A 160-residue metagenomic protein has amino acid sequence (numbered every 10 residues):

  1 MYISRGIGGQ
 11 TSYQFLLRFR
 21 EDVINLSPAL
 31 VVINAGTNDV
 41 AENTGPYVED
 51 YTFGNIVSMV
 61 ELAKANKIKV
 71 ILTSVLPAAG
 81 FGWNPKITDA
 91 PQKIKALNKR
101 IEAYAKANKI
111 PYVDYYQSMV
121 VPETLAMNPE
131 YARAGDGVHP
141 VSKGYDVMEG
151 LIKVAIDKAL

Functional and structural regions predicted by a protein language model:
M1-G6, L30-A35, K69-S74, P111-D114 (+1 more regions): Structural recognition of the beta-strand scaffold that forms the well-ordered cores of secreted hydrolase catalytic
M1-S58: Conserved SGNH/GDSL esterase-like catalytic core that processes O-acyl groups on lipids and polysaccharides
I24-L26, A65, K106-A107, V147: Extracellular/periplasmic catalytic domains that process cell-envelope and extracellular macromolecules
L26-V31, V57-M59, K95-N98, D136-H139: Glycine-rich loops and low-complexity Gly/Arg-rich segments that provide flexible linkers or classic glycine-based
L30-V32, E61-K64, D114, M148: Solvent-exposed, well-ordered amphipathic alpha-helical segments that flank/support binding or catalytic loops
N34-V40, M59-K95: Active-site segments of SGNH/GDSL-like serine hydrolases that catalyze O-acetyl group transfer/hydrolysis on lipids
E49-T73, R100-I110: Charged, glycine-enriched surface loops/patches that mediate electrostatic binding to polyanionic ligands
P77-L160: Catalytic His-Asp segment of secreted/periplasmic serine-dependent ester chemistry enzymes
